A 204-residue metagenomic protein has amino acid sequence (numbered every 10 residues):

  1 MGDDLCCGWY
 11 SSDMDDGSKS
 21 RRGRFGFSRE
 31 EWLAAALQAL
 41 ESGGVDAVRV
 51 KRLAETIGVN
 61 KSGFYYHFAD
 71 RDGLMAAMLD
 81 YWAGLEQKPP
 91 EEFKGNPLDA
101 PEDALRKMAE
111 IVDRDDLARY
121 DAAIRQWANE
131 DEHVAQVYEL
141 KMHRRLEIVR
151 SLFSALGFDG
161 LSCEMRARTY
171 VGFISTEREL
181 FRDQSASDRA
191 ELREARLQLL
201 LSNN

Functional and structural regions predicted by a protein language model:
G2-K19, R114, D183-N204: C-terminal peripheral helix-coil segments that are non-catalytic and often amphipathic
E31, A35, A39-G73, A77: Helix-turn-helix
E31, A35-G43, K88-F93, I124 (+1 more regions): Solvent-exposed, amphipathic alpha-helical segments
A77, P90-A122, R166-Y170: Hydrophobic alpha-helical connector segments
D80-Q87: Short, basic, alpha-helical segments at the C-terminal edge of helix-turn-helix-like DNA-binding modules
Q87, D115-A122, E132-G157, E164-R168: Amphipathic alpha-helical packing segments from all-alpha helical-bundle domains
E91, A109, R125-Q126, R150-S154: Amphipathic alpha-helical segments within well-ordered protein domains
A135, E139, S154-N204: Hydrophobic/aromatic-rich alpha-helical bundle segments in the mid-to-C-terminal region
